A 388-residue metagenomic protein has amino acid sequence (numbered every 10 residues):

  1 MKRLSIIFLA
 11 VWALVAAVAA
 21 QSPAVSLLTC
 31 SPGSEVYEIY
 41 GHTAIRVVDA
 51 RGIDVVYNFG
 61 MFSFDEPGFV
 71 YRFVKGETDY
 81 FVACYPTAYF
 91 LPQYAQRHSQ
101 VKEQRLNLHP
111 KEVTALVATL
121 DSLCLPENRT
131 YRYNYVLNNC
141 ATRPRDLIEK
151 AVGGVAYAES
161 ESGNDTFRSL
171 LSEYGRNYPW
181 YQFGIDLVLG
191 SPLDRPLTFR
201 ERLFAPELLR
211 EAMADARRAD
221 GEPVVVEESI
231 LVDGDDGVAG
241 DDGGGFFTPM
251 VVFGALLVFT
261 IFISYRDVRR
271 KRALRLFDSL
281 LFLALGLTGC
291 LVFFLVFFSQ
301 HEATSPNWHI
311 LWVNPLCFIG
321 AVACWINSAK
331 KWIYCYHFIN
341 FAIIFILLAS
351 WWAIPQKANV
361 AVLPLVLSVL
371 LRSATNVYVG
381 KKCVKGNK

Functional and structural regions predicted by a protein language model:
S5-A16: Bacterial N-terminal signal peptides
A17-Q21: Boundary at the C-terminal end of the N-terminal hydrophobic targeting segment
S22-S99: Glycine-rich catalytic cores of cysteine/serine-nucleophile enzymes that process amide/ester linkages in cell-envelope
G33-S34, S99-N107, P126-Y135: Second-shell loop/turn segments in exported
D49-I53, N107-E112: A short, structured loop/turn motif at beta-sheet edges
K111-L120: Short, charged, amphipathic alpha-helices and their helix-cap/turn boundaries
S122-V322, S328-I333, F341-G386: Activation targets extended, charge/polar-rich intrinsically disordered C-terminal tails
